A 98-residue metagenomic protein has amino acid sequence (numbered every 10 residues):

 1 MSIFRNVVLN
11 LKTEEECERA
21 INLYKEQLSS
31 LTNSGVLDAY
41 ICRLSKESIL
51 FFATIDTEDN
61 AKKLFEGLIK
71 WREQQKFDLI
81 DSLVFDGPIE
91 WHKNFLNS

Functional and structural regions predicted by a protein language model:
M1-F52, D56-G67, F77-S98: Short S/T/G/P-rich N-terminal loop/turn motif that feeds into the first structured element of a domain
W71-Q74: Short helix C-cap/helix-to-loop transition motifs enriched in small/turn-promoting residues
